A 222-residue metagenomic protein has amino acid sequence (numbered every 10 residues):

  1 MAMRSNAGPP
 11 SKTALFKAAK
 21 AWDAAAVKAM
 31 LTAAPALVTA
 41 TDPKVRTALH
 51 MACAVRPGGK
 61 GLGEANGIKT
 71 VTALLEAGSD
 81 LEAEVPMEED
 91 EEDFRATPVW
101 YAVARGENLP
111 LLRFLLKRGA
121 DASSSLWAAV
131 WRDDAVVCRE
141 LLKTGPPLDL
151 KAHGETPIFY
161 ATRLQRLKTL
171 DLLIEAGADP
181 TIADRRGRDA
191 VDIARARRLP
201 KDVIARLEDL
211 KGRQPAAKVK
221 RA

Functional and structural regions predicted by a protein language model:
A2-A14, R113-W127, T144, A176 (+1 more regions): Ankyrin-repeat-protein effector appendages
A2-M51, V137, L141, P146 (+1 more regions): N-terminal segments that cap or nucleate solenoid repeat domains
G8-L15, A40-G58, E84-Y101, D121-A128 (+2 more regions): Ankyrin-repeat boundary/"N-cap" motif
K17-W22, M51-G67, E92-T97, Y101-N108 (+3 more regions): Ankyrin repeat A-helix N-terminal signature
D23-L31, G59-E76, G106-L116, D134-K143 (+2 more regions): Ankyrin repeat structural motif
A36-T39, G78-E82, G119-D121, G145-D149 (+1 more regions): The conserved C-terminal loop/turn that links adjacent ankyrin repeats
Y160-G177, R185: Hydrophobic secondary-structure block in the mid-to-C-terminal portion of proteins
